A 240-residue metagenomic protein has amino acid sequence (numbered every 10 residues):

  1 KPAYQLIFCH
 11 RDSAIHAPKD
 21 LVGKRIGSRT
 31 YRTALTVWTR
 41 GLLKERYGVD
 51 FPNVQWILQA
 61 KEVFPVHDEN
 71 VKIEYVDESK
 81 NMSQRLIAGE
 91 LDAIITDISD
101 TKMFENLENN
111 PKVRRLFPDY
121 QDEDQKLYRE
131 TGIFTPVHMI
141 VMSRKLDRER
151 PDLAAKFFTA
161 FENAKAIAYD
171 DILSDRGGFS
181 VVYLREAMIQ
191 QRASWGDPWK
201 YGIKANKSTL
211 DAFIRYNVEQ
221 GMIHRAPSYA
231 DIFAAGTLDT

Functional and structural regions predicted by a protein language model:
K1-P52, W56-V63: Short, glycine-/small- and polar/acidic-enriched structural segments that line small-molecule recognition paths
A3, F64-H67, K126-L127: Short, charged, surface-exposed secondary-structure boundary motifs
H16, I57-A88, M188, S228-D239: Short helix-initiation/N-cap motifs at beta->coil->alpha
G23, T135-M139, G196-P198: Short, solvent-exposed beta-strand edge segments and adjacent coil->beta transition regions
R40-G41, S83, I214: Short glycine-/small-residue-rich flexible loop motifs, especially phosphate/cofactor-binding loops
V71-L173: Pocket-lining segment of extracytoplasmic ligand-binding domains
V141, D147-E219: Secondary-structure end/capping motifs
K204-T240: Long, low-complexity C-terminal extensions of enzymes
